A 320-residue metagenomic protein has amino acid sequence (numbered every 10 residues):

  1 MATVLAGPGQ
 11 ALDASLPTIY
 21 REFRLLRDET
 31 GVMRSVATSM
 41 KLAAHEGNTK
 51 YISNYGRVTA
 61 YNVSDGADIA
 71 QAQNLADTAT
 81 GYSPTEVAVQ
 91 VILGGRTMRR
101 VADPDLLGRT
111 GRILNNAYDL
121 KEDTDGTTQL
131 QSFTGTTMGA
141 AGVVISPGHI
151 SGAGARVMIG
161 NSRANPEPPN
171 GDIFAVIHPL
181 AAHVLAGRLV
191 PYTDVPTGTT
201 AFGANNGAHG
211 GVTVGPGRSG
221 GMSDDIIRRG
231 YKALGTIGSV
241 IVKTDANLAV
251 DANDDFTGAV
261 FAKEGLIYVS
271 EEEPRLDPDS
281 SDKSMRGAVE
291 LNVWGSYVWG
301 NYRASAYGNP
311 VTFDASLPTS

Functional and structural regions predicted by a protein language model:
M1-G81, T312-D314, P318-S320: N-terminal "assembly arms/tails" that initiate or stabilize quaternary assembly in self-assembling proteins
A60-V63, V101-A102, V184-G187, D194 (+1 more regions): Short helix/loop capping segments that flank catalytic or ligand/cofactor-binding pockets
L75-R100: Short acidic, glycine/tyrosine-flanked loop/strand segments centered on an H-E-D-like triad
T97-P168, P310-S320: Alpha-helical scaffold segments that mediate packing/assembly in large oligomeric complexes
T134-G230: Extended, solvent-exposed, turn-rich assembly/linker loops in the middle of proteins
L180-V184, L234, L248-V250, K283 (+1 more regions): Short, catalytically relevant binding-site loops at active-site mouths
D225-S280: Glycine/small-residue-rich hydrophobic helix-like segments
E273-S320: Extended, compositionally biased alpha-helical segments that mediate assembly or anchoring
